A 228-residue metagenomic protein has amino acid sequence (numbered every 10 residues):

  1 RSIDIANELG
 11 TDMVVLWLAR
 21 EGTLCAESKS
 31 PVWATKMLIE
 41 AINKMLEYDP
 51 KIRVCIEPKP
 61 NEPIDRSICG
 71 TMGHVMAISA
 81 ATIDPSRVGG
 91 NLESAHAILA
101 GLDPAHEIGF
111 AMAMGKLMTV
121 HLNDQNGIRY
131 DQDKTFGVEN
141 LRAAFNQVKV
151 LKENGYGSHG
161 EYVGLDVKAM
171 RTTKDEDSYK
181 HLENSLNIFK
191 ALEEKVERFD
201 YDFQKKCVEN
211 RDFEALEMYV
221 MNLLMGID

Functional and structural regions predicted by a protein language model:
R1-G89, E217-V220: Active-site acidic/histidine proton-transfer and metal-coordination neighborhood in alpha/beta enzyme cores
A6, V54, E93, V120 (+3 more regions): Conserved, mostly hydrophobic/aromatic
L16-L18, I56-P60, G90-H96, H121-D124 (+1 more regions): A cross-domain feature marking catalytic cores of carbohydrate-active enzymes and several ubiquitous metabolic/repair
S28-K29, D65-M76, A97-G160, K168-E183: Gly/Pro-rich active-site loop or hairpin
K44, A77-S86, A111-G115, N184-F199: Structural recognition of alpha->loop->beta junctions
I52-V54, S86-G89, M118, H159-L165: Residue-level recognition of the N-termini of beta-strands and the immediately preceding loop/turn
V167-K168, L192: Glycine- and acidic residue-enriched flexible segments with recurrent GG/GxG motifs
T173-D228: C-terminal extensions of enzymes
